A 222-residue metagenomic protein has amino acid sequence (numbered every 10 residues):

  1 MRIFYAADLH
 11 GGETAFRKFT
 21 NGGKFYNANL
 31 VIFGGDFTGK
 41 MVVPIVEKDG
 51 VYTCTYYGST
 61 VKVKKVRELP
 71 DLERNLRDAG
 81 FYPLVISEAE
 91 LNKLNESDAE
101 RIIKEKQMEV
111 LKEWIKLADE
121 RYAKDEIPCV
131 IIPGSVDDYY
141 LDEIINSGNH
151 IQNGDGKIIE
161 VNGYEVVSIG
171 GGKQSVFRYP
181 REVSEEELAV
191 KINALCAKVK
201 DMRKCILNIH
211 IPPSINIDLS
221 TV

Functional and structural regions predicted by a protein language model:
M1-F4: Extreme N-terminal starter segment of soluble prokaryotic enzymes
A6-G11, K104-V110, R181-S184: Short, flexible loop segments at the rims of nucleotide/cofactor-binding pockets, characterized by
A7-H10, G35-T38, S135-D137, K157 (+2 more regions): Active-site metal-binding loops of divalent metal-dependent hydrolases
G11-N21, F25-Y26, V42-P44, H150 (+3 more regions): Catalytic phosphate/metal-binding cores of nucleic-acid and nucleotide-processing enzymes, i.e., regions that mediate
R17-V161: Core catalytic region of metal-dependent phosphoesterases/phosphodiesterases, especially metallo-beta-lactamase-like
M41, Y140-L141, S175-R178, I215-D218: Short acidic/glycine-rich loop or secondary-structure boundary segments that cap or lie
S97-M108, I206-V222: Active-site-proximal segments of metal-dependent phosphoesterases and phosphodiesterases across multiple
Y164-I206, V222: Binuclear metal-dependent hydrolase catalytic cores centered on His/Asp/Glu-rich metal-binding motifs
